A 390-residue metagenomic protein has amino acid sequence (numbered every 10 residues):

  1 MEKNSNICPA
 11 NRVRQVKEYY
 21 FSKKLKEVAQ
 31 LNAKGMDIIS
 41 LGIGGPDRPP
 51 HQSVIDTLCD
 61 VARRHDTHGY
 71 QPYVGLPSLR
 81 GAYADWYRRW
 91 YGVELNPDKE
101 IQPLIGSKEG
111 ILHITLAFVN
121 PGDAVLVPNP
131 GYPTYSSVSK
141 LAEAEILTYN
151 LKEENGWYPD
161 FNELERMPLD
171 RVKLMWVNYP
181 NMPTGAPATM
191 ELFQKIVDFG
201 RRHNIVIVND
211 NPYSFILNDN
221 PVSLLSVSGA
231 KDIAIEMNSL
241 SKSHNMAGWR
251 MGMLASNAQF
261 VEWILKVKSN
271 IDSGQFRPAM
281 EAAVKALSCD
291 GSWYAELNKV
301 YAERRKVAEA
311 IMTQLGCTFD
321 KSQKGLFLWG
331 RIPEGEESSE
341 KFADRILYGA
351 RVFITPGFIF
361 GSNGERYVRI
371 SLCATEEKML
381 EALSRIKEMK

Functional and structural regions predicted by a protein language model:
E2-G106, H113, A286-C289, K390: N-terminal small-domain helix-loop-helix segment of the aminotransferase-like
K34, A142, R202-H203, L315 (+1 more regions): Helix C-cap/helix->beta junction micro-motif
D85, E165, E336, R345-T355 (+1 more regions): PLP-dependent enzyme catalytic core of the Aspartate aminotransferase-like
A117-S139: Conserved PLP-anchoring active-site segment centered on the Schiff-base-forming lysine
L151-D219: Active-site phosphate-binding strand-loop segment of PLP-dependent enzymes
G229-A302, K306-L315, M389-K390: Conserved core segment of the aminotransferase class I/II
V284, V300-E309, F319-R331, G364: Conserved glycine-rich beta-strand-loop-beta hairpin in the small C-terminal domain of fold type I
